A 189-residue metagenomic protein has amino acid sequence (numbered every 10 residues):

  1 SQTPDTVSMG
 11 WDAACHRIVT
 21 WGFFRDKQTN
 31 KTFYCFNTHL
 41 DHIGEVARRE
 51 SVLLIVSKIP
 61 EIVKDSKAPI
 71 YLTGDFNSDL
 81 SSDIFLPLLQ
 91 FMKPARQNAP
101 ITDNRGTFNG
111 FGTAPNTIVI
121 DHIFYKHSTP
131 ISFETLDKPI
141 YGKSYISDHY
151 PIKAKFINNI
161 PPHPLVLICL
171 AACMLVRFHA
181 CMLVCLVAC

Functional and structural regions predicted by a protein language model:
S1-T32, E134-D137: Structured beta-strand-rich core segments of catalytic domains in phosphoester-bond hydrolases
V19-F23, N37, H122-I123, P151-K153: Conserved hydrophobic/aromatic beta-strand scaffold that supports enzyme active sites
N37, L72-T73: Generic enzyme active-site microenvironment
H39-D41, F76-D79: Catalytic metal-binding/acid-base residues of hydrolase active sites
V46, E50, P60-Y71, N77-I160: Metal-dependent phosphoester-hydrolase catalytic domains
P161-L165: Juxtamembrane/start-of-transmembrane alpha-helix segments at the extracytoplasmic/lumenal side of membrane anchors
V166, L170, M174, F178-A188: Short polybasic linear motifs
